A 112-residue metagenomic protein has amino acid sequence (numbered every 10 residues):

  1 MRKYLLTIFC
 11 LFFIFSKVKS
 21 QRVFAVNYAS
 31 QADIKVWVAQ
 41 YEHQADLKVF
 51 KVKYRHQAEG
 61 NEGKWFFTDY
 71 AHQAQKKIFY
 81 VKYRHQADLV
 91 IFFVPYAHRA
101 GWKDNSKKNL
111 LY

Functional and structural regions predicted by a protein language model:
Y4-I14: Sec-dependent N-terminal signal peptides
K19-Y112: Repetitive, compositionally biased segments used for assembly/scaffolding
